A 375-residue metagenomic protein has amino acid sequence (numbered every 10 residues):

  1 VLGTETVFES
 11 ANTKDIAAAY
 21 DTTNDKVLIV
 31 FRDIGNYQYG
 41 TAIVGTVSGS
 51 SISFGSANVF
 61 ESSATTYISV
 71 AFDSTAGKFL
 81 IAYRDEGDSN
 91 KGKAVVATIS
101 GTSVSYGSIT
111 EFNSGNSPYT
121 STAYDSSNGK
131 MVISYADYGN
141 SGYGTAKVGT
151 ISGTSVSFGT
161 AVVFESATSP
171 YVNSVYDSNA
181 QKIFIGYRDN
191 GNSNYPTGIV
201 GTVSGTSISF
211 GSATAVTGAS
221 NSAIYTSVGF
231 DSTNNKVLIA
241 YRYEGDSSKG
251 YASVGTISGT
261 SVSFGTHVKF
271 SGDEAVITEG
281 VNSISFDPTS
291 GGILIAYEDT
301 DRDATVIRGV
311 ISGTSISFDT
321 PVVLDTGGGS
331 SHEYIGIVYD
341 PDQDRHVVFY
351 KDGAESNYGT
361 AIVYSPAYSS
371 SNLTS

Functional and structural regions predicted by a protein language model:
V1-S375: Extracellular, repeat-based ectodomains that mediate carbohydrate processing or recognition
